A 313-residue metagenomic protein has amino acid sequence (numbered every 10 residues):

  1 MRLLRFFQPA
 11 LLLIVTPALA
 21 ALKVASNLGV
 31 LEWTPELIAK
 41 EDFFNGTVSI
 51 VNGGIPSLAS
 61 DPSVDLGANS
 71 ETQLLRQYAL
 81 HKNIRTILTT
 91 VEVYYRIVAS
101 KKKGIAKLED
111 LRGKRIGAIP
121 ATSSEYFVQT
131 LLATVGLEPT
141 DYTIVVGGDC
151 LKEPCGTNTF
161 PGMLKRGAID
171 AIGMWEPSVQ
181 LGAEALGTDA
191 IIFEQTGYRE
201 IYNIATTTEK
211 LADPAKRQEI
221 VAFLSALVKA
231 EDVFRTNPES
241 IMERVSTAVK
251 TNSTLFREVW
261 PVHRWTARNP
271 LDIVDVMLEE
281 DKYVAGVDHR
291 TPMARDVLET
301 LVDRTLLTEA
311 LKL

Functional and structural regions predicted by a protein language model:
M1-A20: Fungal secretory targeting signals
A21-G156, F160, D170-E176, I191-Y198: Short, glycine-/small- and polar/acidic-enriched structural segments that line small-molecule recognition paths
L37, L75, Q129, Q180 (+2 more regions): Predominant activation on well-ordered alpha-helical scaffold segments within soluble catalytic domains
K40, S63, A68, Y78 (+10 more regions): Sec/Tat-exported extracytoplasmic proteins
T72, K103, G147-T247: Pocket-lining segment of extracytoplasmic ligand-binding domains
D213-T291: Secondary-structure end/capping motifs
K282-L313: Conserved C-terminal helix/tail region of periplasmic/extracytoplasmic solute-binding proteins
